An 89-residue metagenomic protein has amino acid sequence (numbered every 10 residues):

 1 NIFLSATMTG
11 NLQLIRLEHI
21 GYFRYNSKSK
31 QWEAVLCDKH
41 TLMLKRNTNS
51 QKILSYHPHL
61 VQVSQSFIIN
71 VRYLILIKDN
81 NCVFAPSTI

Functional and structural regions predicted by a protein language model:
N1-T88: Conserved binding/recognition cores within well-folded domains
